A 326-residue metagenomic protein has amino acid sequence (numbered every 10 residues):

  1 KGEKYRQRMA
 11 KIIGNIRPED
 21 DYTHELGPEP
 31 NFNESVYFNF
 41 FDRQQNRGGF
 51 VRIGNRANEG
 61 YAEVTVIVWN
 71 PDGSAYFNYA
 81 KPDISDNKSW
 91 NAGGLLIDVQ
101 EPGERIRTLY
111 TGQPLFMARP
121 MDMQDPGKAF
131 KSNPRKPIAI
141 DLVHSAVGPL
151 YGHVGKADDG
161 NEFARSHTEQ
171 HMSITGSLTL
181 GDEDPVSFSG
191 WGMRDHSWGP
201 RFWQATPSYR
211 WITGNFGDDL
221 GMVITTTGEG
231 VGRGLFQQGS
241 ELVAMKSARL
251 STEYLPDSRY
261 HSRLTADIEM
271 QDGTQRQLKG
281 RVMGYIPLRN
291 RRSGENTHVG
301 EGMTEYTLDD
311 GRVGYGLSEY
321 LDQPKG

Functional and structural regions predicted by a protein language model:
G2-G326: Structured soluble/peripheral alpha/beta segments that form catalytic or ligand/cofactor-binding pockets
